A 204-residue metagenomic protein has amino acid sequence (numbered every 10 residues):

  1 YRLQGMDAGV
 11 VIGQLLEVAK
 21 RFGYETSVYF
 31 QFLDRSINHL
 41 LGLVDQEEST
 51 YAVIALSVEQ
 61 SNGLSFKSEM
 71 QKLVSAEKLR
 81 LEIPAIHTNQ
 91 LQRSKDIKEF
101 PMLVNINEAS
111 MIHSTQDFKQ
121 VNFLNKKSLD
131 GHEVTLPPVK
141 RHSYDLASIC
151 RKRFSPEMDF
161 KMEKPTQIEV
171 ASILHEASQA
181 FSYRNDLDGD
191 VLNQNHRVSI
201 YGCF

Functional and structural regions predicted by a protein language model:
Y1-F204: Acidic, surface-exposed loops and disordered segments
